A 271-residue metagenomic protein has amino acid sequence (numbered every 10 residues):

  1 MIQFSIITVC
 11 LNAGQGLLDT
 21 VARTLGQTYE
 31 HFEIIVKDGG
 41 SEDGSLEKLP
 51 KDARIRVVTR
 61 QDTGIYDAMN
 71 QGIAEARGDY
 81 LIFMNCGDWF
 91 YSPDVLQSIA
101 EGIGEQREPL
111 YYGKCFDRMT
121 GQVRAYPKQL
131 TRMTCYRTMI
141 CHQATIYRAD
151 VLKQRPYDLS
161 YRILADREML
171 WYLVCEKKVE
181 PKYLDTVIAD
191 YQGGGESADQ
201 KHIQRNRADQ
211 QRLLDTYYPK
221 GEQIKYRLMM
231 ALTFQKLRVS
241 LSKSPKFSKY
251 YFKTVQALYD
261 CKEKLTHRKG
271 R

Functional and structural regions predicted by a protein language model:
M1-R23: N-proximal low-complexity "stem/linker" segments adjacent to membrane-targeting elements
Q15-L18, D43-K51: Acidic helix N-cap motif at the loop->helix transition within catalytic regions of sugar-transfer enzymes
T20, T59-A76: Glycine-rich, basic loop-to-helix element that forms the pyrophosphate-binding segment of sugar-nucleotide handling
A22-H31: Short, acidic, metal-binding catalytic loop of nucleotide-sugar glycosyltransferases
D38-E47, N85: A conserved acidic beta->alpha catalytic loop
L81: Short aromatic/hydrophobic "clamp" motif used to bind/position activated sugar donors
W89, P93-V123: Conserved donor NDP-sugar-binding/catalytic core segment of glycosyltransferases
G113, D117, V123-L213: Conserved nucleotide-sugar donor-binding catalytic segment
